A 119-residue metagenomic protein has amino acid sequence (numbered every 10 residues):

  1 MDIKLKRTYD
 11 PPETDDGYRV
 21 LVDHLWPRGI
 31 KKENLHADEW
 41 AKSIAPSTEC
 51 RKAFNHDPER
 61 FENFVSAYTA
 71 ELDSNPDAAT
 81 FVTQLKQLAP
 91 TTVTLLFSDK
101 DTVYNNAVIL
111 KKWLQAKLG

Functional and structural regions predicted by a protein language model:
M1-G119: Residues lining hydrophobic/aromatic ligand-binding pockets adjacent to catalytic sites
